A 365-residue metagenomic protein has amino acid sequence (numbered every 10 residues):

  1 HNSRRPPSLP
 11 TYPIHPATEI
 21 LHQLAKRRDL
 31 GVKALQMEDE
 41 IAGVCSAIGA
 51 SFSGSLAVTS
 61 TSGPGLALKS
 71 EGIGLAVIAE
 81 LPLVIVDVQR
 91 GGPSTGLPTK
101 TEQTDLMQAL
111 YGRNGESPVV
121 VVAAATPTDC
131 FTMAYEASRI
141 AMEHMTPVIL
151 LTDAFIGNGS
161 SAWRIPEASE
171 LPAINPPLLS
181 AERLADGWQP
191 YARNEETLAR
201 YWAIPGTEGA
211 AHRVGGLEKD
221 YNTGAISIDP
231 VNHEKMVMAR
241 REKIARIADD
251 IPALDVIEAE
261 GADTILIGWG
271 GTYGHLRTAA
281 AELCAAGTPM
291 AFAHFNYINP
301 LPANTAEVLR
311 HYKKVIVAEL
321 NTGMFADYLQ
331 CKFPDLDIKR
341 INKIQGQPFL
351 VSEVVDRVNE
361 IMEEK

Functional and structural regions predicted by a protein language model:
N2-S3, M133, S138-K365: Flexible, low-complexity linker and terminal segments
P7-T11, H15-Y111, V120-A141: Thiamine diphosphate
D29, P98-T101, N114, R246-D249 (+1 more regions): Short, functionally important structural connectors and interaction interfaces within domains
L30-V32, S117, T288, L336: A short helix-to-beta-strand connector/capping loop
E102-D105, P118, A210, D250-P252: Generic structural motif recognizing short loop/turn segments at the entrances and edges of beta-strands
G112-G115, E258-A259: Short, flexible turn/loop "capping" segments at secondary-structure junctions
G115-P118, Y221: Flexible glycine/proline-enriched surface loops and loop-helix/loop-strand junctions
P118-V119, D263: A residue-level signal for beta-strand positions that form part of recognition/binding surfaces within mature
